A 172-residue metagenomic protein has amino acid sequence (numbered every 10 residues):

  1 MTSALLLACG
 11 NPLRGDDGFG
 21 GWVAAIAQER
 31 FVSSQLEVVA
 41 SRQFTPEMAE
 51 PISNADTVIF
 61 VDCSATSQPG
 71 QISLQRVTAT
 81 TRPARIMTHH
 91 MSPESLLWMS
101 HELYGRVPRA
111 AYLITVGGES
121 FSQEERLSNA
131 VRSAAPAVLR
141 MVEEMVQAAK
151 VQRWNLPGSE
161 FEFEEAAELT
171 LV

Functional and structural regions predicted by a protein language model:
T2-L6, P12-A79: Nucleotide and nucleotide-moiety/phosphate-recognizing core
L7-A8, T115: Short beta-strands and strand-loop turn motifs
A8-L13, T81-I86, Q123-R126: A short glycine/serine-rich beta->alpha loop
G18, W22, Q43, M91-S95 (+2 more regions): Conserved active-site and cofactor/substrate-binding residues in soluble primary-metabolism enzymes
G21-A25, A49, E94-L97, L139 (+1 more regions): Predominant activation on well-ordered alpha-helical scaffold segments within soluble catalytic domains
A40, R85-T88, A130: Pocket-edge positions in alpha/beta enzyme catalytic cores
S64-A111: Helix-loop-strand module that forms the ligand-binding subsite of alpha/beta enzymes
L96-V172: Phosphate-binding/catalytic loops
